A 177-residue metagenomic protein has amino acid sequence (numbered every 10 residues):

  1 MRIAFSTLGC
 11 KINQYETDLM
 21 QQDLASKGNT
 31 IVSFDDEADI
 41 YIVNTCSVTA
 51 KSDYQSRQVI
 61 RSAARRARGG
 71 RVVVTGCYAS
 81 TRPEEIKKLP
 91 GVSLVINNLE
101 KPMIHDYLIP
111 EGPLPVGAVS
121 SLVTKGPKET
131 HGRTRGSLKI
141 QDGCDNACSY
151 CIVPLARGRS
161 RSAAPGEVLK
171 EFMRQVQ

Functional and structural regions predicted by a protein language model:
M1-Q177: Proteins enriched for Cys/Gly/acidic motifs involved in redox and nucleic-acid/cofactor modification
